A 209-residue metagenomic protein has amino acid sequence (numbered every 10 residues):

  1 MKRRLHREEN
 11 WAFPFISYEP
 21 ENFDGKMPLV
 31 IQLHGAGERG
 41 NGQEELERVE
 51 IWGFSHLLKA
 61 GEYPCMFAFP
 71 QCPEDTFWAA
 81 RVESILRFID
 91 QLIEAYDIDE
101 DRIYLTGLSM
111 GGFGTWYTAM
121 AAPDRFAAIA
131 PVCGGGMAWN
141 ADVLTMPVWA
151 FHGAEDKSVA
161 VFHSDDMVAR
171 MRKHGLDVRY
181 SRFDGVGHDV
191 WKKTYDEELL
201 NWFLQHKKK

Functional and structural regions predicted by a protein language model:
M1-L29, C65, T106-L108, F113 (+6 more regions): A domain-start/cap signature at the N-terminus of enzymes
E21-G25, P73-M110: Gly/Ser-rich "nucleophile elbow"/oxyanion-hole loop immediately N-terminal to the catalytic nucleophile in hydrolases
L29, L33-L86: Active-site machinery of serine-nucleophile hydrolases
L46-K59, V132-A141, F162, D166: Alpha-helical scaffolding within the catalytic cores of extracellular/periplasmic polymer-degrading hydrolases
A79-V82, V161-D165: Short, surface-exposed alpha-helical segments at coil->helix boundaries
E94-A95, D101-L144: Primarily recognizes the serine-hydrolase "nucleophile elbow" in alpha/beta-hydrolase and SGNH/GDSL folds
L144, A150-H152, D156: Short beta-strand/loop motif that positions the catalytic acidic residue of the alpha/beta-hydrolase fold
E155-A160, D189: Acidic catalytic loop of the alpha/beta-hydrolase fold
